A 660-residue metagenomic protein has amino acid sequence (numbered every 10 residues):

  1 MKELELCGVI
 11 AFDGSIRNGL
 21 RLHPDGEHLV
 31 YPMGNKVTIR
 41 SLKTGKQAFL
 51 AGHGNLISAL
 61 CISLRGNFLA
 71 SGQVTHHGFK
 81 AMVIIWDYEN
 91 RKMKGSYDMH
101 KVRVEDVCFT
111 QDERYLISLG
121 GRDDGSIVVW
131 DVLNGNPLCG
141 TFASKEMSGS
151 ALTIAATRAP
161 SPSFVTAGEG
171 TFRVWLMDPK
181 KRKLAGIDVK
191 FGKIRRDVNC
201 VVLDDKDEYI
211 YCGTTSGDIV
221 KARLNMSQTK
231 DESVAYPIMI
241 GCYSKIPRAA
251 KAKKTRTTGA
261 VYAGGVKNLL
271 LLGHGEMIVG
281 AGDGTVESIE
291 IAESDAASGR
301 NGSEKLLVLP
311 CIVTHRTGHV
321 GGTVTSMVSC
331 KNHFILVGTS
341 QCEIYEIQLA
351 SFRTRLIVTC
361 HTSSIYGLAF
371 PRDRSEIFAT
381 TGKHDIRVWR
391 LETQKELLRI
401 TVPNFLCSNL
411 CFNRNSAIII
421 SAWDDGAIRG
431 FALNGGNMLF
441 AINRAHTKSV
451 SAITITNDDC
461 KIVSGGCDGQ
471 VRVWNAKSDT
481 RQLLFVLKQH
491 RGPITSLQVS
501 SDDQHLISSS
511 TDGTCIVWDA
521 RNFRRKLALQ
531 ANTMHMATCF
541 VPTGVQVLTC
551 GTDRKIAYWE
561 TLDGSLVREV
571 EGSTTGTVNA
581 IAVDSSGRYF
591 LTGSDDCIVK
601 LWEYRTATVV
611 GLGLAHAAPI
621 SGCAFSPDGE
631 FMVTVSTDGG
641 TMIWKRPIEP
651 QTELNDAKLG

Functional and structural regions predicted by a protein language model:
G8-I10, Q47-G52, M93-M99, P137-E146 (+15 more regions): Short C-terminal beta-strands that terminate individual repeats in beta-propeller domains, predominantly WD40 blades
G8-N35: Beta-strand-rich domains and repeat architectures in extracellular enzymes and scaffolds, especially beta-propellers
D13-I16, T171, R182, V189-G192 (+5 more regions): Terminal intrinsically disordered, low-complexity extensions flanking WD-repeat/beta-propeller proteins
S15-R21, L56-I62, V102-C108, S148-A156 (+10 more regions): Canonical WD40 repeat/beta-propeller blade segments in eukaryotic WD-repeat proteins
G26-H28, Q47, N67-G72, M93 (+22 more regions): Structural hallmark of WD40 beta-propellers
M33, G72-T75, F79, L119-D123 (+11 more regions): Conserved strand-to-loop turn within each blade of WD40 beta-propeller repeats
T38-S41, K80-W86, I127-D131, R173-M177 (+10 more regions): WD40-repeat beta-propellers
T44-G45, R91, G135, K180-R182 (+10 more regions): Short coil/turn linkers that define WD40 beta-propeller blade boundaries
